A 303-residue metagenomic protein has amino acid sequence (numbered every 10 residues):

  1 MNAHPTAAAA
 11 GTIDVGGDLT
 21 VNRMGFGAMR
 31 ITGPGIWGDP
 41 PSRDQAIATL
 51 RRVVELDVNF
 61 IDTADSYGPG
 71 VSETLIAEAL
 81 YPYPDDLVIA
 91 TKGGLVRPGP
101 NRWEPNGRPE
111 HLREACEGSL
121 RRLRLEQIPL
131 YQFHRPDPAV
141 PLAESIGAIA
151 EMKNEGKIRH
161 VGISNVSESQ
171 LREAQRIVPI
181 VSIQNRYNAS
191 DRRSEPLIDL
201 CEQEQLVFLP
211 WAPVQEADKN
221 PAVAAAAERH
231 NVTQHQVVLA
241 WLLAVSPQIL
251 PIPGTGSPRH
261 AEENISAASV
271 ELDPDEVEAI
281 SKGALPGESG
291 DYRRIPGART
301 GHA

Functional and structural regions predicted by a protein language model:
M1-L87, G301-A303: N-terminal binding-site loop/beta-alpha segment at the start of enzyme catalytic domains that lines or forms
A3-T12, P136-A303: Beta/alpha (TIM)-barrel catalytic core signal, keyed to glycine-rich beta->alpha loops juxtaposed to Asp/Glu that bind
G16, E55, A77-V88, L120-R124 (+2 more regions): Acidic (Asp/Glu)-rich catalytic clusters
G17-W37, A90-W103, Q127, Q132 (+1 more regions): N-terminal small/glycine-rich loop or linker at the start of catalytic domains across soluble metabolic enzymes
G38-Q45, V71, L75, W103-E114 (+2 more regions): Alpha-helix N-cap and loop-to-helix initiation/capping positions
D39-V53, G107-L123, S167-L171: Short, acidic/polar
V58, L125-I128, I158, I180: A structural motif
L120-P138: Active-site groove signature of glycoside hydrolases
